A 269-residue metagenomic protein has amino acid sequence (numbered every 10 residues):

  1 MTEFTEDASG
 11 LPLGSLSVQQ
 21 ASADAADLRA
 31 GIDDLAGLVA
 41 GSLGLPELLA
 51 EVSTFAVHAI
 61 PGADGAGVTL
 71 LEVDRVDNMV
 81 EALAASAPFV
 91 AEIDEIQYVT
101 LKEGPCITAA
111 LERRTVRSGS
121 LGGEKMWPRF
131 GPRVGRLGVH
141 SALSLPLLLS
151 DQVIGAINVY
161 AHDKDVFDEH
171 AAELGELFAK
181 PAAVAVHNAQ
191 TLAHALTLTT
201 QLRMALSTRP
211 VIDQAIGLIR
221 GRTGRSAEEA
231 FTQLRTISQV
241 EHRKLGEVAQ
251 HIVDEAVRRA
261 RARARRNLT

Functional and structural regions predicted by a protein language model:
T2-F4, A21-E81, E103, E241-K244 (+2 more regions): Helix-loop-beta substructure at the N-terminus of cytosolic sensory domains that couple signal/ligand detection
E3-G14, D33, E176-A183: Allosteric cytosolic regulatory segments
A23, D27-A30, D34-A40, G44 (+3 more regions): Signal-transducing alpha-helical linker
V39, A56, A109, V134 (+3 more regions): Interdomain signal-transducing alpha-helices
P88-P128, P132-H140: Regulatory sensory and allosteric helical modules in signal-transduction proteins and certain transcription factors
S141-L148: Short hydrophobic beta-strand micro-motif common in sensory/regulatory domains
L148-V153, H162: Flexible loop/coil segments at beta-strand boundaries within sensory signal-transduction domains
T191-T269: Signal-transducing coiled-coil/dimerization helices and immediately adjacent hinge/linker segments that couple sensory
